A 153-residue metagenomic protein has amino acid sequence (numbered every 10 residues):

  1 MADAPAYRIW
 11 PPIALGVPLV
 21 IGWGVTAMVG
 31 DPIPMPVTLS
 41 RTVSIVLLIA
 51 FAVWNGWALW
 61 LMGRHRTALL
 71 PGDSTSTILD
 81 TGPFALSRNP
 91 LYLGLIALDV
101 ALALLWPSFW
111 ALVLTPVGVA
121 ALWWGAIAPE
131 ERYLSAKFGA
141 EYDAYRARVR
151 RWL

Functional and structural regions predicted by a protein language model:
M1-T81, L93-L153: Membrane-anchoring alpha-helices and their flanking helix-loop junctions
F84: Solvent-exposed interhelical
N89: Extended, alpha-helix-rich binding/interface surfaces that flank or overlap catalytic cores and mediate recognition
